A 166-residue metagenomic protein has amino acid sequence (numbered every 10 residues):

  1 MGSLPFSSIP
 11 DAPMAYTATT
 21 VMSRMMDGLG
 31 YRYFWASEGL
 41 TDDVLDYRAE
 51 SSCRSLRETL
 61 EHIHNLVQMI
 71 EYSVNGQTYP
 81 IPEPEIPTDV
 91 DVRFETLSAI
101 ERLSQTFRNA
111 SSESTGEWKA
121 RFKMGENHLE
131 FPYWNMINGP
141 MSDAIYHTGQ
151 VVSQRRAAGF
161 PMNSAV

Functional and structural regions predicted by a protein language model:
L4, I9, S23-D27, Y31-F34 (+2 more regions): Short, contiguous alpha-helical
S8-T20: Short, low-complexity N-terminal intrinsically disordered segments enriched in polar/charged residues
R24, W35, Y72, F94 (+2 more regions): Charged/polar, solvent-exposed surface patches and flexible loops
R32-W35, G39, R102-T106, Q150: Solvent-exposed, charged/polar functional surfaces in cytosolic regulatory/catalytic domains
S37, T41-V44, I70-Y79, F107 (+2 more regions): Membrane-helix exit/interface motif
T88-M124, H128-T148: Acidic/histidine-rich alpha-helical segments that form the ligand environment of transition-metal centers
